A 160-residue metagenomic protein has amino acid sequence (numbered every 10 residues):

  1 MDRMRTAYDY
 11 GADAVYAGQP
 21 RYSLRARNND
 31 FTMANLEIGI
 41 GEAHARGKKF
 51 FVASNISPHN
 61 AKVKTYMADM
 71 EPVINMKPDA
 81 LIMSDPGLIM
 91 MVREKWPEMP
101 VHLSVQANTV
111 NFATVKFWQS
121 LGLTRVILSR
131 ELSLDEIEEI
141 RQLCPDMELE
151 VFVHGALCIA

Functional and structural regions predicted by a protein language model:
M1-A160: Non-catalytic helical/linker scaffolds that mediate oligomerization, partner binding, and domain coupling around large
